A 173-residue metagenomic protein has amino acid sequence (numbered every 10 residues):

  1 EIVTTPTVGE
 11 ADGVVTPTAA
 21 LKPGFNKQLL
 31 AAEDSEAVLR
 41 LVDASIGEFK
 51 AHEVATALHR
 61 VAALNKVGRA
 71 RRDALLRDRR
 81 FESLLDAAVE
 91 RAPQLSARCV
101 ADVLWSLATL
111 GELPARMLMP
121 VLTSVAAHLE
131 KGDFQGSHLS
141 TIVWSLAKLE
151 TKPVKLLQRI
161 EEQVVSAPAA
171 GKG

Functional and structural regions predicted by a protein language model:
E1-G173: Eukaryotic RNA-binding helical-repeat scaffolds
